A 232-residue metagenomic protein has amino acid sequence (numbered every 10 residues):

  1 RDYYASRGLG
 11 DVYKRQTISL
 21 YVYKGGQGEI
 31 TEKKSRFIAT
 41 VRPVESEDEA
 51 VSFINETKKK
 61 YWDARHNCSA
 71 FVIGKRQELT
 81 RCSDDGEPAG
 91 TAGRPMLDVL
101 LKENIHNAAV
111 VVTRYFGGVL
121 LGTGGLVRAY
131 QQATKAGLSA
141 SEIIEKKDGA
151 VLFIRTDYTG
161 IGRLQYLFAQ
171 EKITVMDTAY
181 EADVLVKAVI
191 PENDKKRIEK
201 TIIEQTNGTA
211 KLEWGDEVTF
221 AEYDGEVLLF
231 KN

Functional and structural regions predicted by a protein language model:
R1-Y13: Single conserved hydrophobic/aromatic residue that forms the stacking wall/gate of nucleotide- or nucleobase-binding
K14-G90, E213-E222, V227-N232: C-terminal regulatory domains involved in ligand/effector binding and gene-expression control
Y61-A64, E171-M176, I203-K211: A common structural junction motif
A92-S141: Active-site beta-strand/loop microenvironment that shapes enzyme catalytic pockets
I143-G160: Short glycine-/aliphatic-rich beta-strand segments at the starts of folded cytosolic domains
R155-I173: Short amphipathic alpha-helix segments
L164-A169, I198-T206: Short amphipathic alpha-helices in soluble, non-transmembrane regions that often serve as interface/regulatory elements
A188, D194-R197: Terminal, non-globular segments
